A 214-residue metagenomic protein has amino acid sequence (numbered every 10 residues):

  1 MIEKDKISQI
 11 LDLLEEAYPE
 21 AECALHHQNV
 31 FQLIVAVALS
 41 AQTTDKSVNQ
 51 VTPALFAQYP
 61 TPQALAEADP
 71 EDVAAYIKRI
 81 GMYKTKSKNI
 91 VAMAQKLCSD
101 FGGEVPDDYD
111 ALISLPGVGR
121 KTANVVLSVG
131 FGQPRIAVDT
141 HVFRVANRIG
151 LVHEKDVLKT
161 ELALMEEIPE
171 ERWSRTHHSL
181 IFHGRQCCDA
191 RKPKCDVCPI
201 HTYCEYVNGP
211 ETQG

Functional and structural regions predicted by a protein language model:
I2-Q213: Catalytic cores of DNA base-excision repair glycosylases
